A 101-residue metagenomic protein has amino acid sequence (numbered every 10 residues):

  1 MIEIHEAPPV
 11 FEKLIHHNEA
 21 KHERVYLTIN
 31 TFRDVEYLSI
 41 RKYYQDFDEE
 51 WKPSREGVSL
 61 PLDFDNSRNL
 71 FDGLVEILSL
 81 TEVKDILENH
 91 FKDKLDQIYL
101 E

Functional and structural regions predicted by a protein language model:
M1-A20: Negatively charged, low-complexity tracts enriched in Asp/Glu with abundant Ser/Thr
A7-P8, K52, L60: Intrinsic-disorder/low-complexity coil detector
H16-N30: Enzymes that process phosphate groups on RNA ends and nucleotide/triphosphate substrates
E19, F47, L62: Solvent-exposed, flexible loop/coil residues
K21, R33-V35, N66-R68: A generic structural micro-environment signature that highlights single residues at secondary-structure boundaries
Y26-E56: A short, structured beta-strand/loop element
E56-E101: Mixed-charge, Lys/Arg-enriched low-complexity segments
